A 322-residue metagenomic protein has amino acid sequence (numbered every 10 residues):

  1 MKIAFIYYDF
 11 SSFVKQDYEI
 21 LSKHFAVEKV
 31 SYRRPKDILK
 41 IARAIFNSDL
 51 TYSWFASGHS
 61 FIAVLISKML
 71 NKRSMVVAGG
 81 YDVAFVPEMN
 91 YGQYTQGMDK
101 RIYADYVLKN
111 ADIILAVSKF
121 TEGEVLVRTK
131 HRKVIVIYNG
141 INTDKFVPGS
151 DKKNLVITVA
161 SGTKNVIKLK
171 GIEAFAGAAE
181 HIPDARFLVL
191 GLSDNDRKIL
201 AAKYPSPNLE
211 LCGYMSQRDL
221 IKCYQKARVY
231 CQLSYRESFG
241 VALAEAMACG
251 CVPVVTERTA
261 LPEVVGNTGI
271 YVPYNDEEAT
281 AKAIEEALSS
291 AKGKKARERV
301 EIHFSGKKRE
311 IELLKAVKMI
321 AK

Functional and structural regions predicted by a protein language model:
I45, L108, Y214-M215, K222-A227: Short alpha-helical donor nucleotide-sugar binding micro-motif in glycosyltransferases
M69, T95-I114: Membrane-proximal helix-turn-helix segments that form the acceptor-binding/catalytic region of lipid-linked
F120, G140: Carbohydrate-associated surface elements
S150-I182, L188: Conserved donor-binding/catalytic core segment of Leloir-type glycosyltransferases
K198-I221: Nucleotide-activated donor-binding/catalytic signature segment of Leloir-type glycosyltransferases, i.e., the conserved
Y235: Aromatic "clamp/platform" in nucleotide-sugar-dependent glycosyltransferases that forms part of the donor/acceptor
V252-V255: Short hydrophobic beta-strand element within catalytic cores of glycosyltransferases and related nucleotide-activated
G269-E277, E285-A291: Conserved acidic donor-binding segment of nucleotide-sugar-dependent glycosyltransferases
